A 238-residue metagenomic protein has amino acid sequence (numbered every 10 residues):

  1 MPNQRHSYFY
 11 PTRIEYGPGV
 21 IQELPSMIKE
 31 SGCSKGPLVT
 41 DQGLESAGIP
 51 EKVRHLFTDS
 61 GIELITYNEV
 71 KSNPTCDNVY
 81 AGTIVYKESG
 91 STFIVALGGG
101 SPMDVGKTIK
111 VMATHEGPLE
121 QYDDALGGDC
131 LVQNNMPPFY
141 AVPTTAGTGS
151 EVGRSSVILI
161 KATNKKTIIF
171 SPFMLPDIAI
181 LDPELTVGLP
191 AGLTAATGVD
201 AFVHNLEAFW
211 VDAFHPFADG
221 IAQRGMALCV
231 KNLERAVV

Functional and structural regions predicted by a protein language model:
M1-S31: N-terminal amphipathic/basic leader segments beginning at the initiator methionine
Q22, T114-P216: A glycine/threonine-rich phosphate-anchoring loop and its flanking beta-alpha core in nucleotide/phosphate-binding
Q22-P37, H55-S60, E88: Glycine-rich phosphate/diphosphate-binding loops that line cofactor/substrate pockets in enzymes
C33-S34, L38-I49: N-terminal glycine-rich phosphate/pyrophosphate-binding loops that anchor nucleotide-derived ligands and cofactors
P37-L38, F93-V95, Y140: Conserved beta-strand elements of the Class I
E45-E120, R235-V238: N-terminal small/polar loop signature for handling phosphorylated ligands or for N-terminal nucleophile
A208-V238: Active-site segments that bind and position negatively charged phosphate/pyrophosphate groups
